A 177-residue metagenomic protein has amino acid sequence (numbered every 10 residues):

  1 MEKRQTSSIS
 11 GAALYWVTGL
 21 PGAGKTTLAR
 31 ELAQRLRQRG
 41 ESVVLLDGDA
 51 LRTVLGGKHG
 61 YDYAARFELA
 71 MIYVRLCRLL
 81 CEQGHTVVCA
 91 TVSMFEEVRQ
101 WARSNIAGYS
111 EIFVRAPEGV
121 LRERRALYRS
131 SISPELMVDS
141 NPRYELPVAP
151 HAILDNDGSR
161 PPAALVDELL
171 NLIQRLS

Functional and structural regions predicted by a protein language model:
M1-L14: Extreme N-terminal, non-catalytic leader segments that precede Walker-type/kinase nucleotide-binding cores
V17: Hydrophobic anchor at the beta1->P-loop junction of P-loop NTPases
P21: The conserved Walker
K25: Conserved lysine of the Walker
R30-R78, E82: Conserved substrate/cofactor phosphate-moiety recognition/catalytic segment in nucleotide-dependent phosphotransferases
A50-R52, S93-F95, R115-L121, S159-R160: Conserved nucleotide-binding/hydrolysis micro-motifs of P-loop NTPases
V88-A90, N105-R124, L154: Conserved phosphate-donor/acceptor-positioning beta-strand/loop module used by diverse small-molecule
R115, E123-S177: Small-molecule kinase domains that catalyze NTP-dependent phosphoryl transfer to phosphate-bearing small molecules
